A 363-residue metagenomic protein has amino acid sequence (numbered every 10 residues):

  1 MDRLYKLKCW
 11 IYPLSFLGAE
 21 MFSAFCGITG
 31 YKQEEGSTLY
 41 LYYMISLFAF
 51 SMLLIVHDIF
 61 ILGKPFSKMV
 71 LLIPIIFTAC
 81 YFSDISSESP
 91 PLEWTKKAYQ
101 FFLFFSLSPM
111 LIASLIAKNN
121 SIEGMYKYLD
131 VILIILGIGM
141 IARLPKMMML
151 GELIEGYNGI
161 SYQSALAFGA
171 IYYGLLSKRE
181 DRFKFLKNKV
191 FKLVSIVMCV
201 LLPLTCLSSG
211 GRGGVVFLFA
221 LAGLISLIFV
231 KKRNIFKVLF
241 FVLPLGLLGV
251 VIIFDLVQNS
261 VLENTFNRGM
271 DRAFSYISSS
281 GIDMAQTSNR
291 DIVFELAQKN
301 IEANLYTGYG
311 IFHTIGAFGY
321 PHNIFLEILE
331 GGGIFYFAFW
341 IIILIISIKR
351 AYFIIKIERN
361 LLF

Functional and structural regions predicted by a protein language model:
M1-Y81, S114, K118-E123, K127 (+4 more regions): Transmembrane signal-anchor hairpin modules in multi-pass inner-membrane enzymes, especially those that act on
A24-K32, Y81-P91, A142-L150: Juxtamembrane "helix-exit" motif on the non-cytosolic side of transmembrane helices
L41-L47, K64-F82, S89-L115, Y128-L133 (+1 more regions): Aromatic-anchored transmembrane helix interface
G63, I334-F363: Hydrophobic transmembrane alpha-helices and their immediate junctions
M69-I76, K127-L136, I196-L201, N234-L256: Hydrophobic alpha-helical membrane-interfacial segments at the cytosolic entry of transmembrane helices
N120-M148, Y157-V230: Alpha-helical transmembrane segments of multi-pass inner-membrane proteins
K146-G151, S278-G332, A351-F353: Long extracytoplasmic/lumenal interhelical loops at the membrane interface of multi-pass membrane proteins
L204, S209, S226-S279, K299-E302: A membrane-periplasm/extracellular boundary helix in multi-pass inner-membrane enzymes that assemble envelope glycans
